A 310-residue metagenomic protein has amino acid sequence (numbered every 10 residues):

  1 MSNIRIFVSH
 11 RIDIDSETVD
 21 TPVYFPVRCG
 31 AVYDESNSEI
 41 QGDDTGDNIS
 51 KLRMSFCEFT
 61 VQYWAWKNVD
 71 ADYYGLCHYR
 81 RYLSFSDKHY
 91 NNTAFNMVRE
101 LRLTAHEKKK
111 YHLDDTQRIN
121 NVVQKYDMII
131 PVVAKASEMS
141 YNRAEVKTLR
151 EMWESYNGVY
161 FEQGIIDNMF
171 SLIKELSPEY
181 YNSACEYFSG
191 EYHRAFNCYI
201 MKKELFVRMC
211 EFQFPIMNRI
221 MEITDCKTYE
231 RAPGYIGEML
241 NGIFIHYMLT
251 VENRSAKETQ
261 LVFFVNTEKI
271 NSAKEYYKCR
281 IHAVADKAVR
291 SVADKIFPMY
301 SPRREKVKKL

Functional and structural regions predicted by a protein language model:
M1-L310: ER/Golgi luminal nucleotide-sugar-dependent glycosyltransferases, focusing on the catalytic module
